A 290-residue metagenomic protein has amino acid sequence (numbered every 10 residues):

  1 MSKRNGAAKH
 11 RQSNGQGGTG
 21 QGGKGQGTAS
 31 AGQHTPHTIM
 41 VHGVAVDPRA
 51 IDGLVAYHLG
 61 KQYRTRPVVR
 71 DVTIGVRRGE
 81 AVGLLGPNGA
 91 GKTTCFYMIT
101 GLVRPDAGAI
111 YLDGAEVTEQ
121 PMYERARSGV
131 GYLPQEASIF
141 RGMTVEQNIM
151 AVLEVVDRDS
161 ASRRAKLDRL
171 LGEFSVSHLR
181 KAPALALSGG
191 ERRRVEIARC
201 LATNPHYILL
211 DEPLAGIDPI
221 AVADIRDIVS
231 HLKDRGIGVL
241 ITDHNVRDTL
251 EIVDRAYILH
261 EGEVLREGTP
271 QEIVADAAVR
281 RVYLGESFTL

Functional and structural regions predicted by a protein language model:
L85-P87: The feature captures the beta-strand-to-loop junction immediately N-terminal to the Walker
T100: Helix-to-loop junction immediately C-terminal to a conserved catalytic motif
E116-E136, S160-R164, R180, P270-A278: ABC ATPase NBD coupling module
M150, A161-L179, D227-S230: Conserved ABC ATPase "signature" region
P183-L187, E191: Conserved ABC ATPase signature
N204: Conserved catalytic motifs of ABC-family nucleotide-binding domains
I208-E212: Catalytic Walker B motif of ABC-type/P-loop ATPase nucleotide-binding domains
